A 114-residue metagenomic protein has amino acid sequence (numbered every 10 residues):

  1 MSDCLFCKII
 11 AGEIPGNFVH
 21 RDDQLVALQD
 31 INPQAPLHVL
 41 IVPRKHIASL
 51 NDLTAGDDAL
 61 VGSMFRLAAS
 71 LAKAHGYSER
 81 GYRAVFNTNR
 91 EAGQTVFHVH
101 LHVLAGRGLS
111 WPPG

Functional and structural regions predicted by a protein language model:
M1-G114: HIT superfamily nucleotide-processing domains
